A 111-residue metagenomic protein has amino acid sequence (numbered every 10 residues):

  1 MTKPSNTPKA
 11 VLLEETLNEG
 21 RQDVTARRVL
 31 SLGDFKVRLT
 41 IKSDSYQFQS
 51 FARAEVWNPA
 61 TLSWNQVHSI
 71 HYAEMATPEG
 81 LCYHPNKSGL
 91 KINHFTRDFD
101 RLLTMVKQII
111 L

Functional and structural regions predicted by a protein language model:
M1-F51, W57: Negatively charged, low-complexity tracts enriched in Asp/Glu with abundant Ser/Thr
T2-E19, P59-L111: Mixed-charge, Lys/Arg-enriched low-complexity segments
